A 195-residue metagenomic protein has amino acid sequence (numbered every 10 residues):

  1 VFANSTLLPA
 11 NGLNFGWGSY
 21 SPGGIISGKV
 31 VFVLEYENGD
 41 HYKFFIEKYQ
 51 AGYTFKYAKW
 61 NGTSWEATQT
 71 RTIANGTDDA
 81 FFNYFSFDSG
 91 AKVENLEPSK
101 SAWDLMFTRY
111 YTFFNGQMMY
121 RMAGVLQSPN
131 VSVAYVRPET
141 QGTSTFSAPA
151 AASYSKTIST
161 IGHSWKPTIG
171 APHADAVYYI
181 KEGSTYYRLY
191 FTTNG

Functional and structural regions predicted by a protein language model:
V1-G195: Surface-exposed, beta-sheet-biased, low-hydrophobicity segments with strongly acidic/polar composition
